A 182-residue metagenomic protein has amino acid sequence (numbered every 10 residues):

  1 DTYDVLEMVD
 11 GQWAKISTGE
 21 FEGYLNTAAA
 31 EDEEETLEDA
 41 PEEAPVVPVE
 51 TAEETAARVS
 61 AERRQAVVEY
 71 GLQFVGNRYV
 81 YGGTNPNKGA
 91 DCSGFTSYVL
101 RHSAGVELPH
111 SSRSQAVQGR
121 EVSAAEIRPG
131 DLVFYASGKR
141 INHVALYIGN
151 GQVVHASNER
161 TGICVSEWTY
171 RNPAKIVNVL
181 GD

Functional and structural regions predicted by a protein language model:
D1-A28: SH3/SH3-like beta-barrel superfamily modules
T2-V5, Y135, H155: A generic structural signal for residues embedded in beta-strands
E7-M8, E62-R63, L72-F74, A124-R128 (+3 more regions): Extracellular/periplasmic catalytic domains that process cell-envelope and extracellular macromolecules
E22, R78-Y79, N85-N87, G138-I141 (+2 more regions): Solvent-exposed loop/turn segments at secondary-structure junctions within structured extracellular/periplasmic domains
A30-A57, V106, R113, V117 (+3 more regions): Aromatic- and glycine-rich peptidoglycan recognition patches
E42-N77, Y81-G94, Y98, V177: Extracytoplasmic/periplasmic cell wall- or extracellular glycan-interacting regions that localize and scaffold envelope
Y70-Q73, D91, H102, I127-P129 (+2 more regions): Secretory N-termini
N77-P129: Catalytic cysteine-centered active-site loop
